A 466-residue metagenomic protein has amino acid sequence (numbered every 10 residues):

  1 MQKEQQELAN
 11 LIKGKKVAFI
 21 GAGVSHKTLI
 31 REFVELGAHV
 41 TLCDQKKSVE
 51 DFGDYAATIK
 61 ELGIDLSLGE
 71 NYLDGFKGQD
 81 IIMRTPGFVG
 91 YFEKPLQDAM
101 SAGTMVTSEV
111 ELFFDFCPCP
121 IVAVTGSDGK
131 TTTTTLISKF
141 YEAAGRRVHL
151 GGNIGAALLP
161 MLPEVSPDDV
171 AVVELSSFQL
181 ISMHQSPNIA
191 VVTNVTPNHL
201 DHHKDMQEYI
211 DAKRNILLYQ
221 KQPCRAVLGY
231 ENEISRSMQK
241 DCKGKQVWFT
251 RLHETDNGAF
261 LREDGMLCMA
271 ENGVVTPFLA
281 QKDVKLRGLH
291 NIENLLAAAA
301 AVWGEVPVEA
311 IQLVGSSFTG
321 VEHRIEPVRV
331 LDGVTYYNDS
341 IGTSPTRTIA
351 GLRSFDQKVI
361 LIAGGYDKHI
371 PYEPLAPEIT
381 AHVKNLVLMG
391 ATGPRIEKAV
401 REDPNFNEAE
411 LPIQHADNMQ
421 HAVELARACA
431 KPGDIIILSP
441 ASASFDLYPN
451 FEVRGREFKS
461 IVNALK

Functional and structural regions predicted by a protein language model:
M1-S108: N-terminal leader/targeting and accessory segments in enzymes
L8-K16, H26-L36, R147, F278-K384: Nucleotide phosphate-binding/pyrophosphate-handling subdomain across enzymes that bind or process nucleotide phosphates
F33, I82, V124, N153 (+11 more regions): Residue-level signal for inorganic ion chemistry
H39-K47, V227-Y230, I362-A363, H382-A391: Short internal beta-strands
V40-D44, L150, V172, W248 (+1 more regions): Short beta-strand "acidic-cap" motif of Rossmann-like dinucleotide-binding folds
T41-D44, G69-E70, T107-E111, K243-R262 (+4 more regions): Beta-strand->loop->alpha-helix junctions that form or flank phosphate-binding loops in nucleotide-handling enzymes
A56-A57, L375-G433: C-terminal helical cap/extension that packs against the catalytic core of soluble nucleotide-cofactor enzymes
D74-K77, P86-Y230, I234-G244, A428 (+1 more regions): Phosphate-binding loop of NTP-binding sites
